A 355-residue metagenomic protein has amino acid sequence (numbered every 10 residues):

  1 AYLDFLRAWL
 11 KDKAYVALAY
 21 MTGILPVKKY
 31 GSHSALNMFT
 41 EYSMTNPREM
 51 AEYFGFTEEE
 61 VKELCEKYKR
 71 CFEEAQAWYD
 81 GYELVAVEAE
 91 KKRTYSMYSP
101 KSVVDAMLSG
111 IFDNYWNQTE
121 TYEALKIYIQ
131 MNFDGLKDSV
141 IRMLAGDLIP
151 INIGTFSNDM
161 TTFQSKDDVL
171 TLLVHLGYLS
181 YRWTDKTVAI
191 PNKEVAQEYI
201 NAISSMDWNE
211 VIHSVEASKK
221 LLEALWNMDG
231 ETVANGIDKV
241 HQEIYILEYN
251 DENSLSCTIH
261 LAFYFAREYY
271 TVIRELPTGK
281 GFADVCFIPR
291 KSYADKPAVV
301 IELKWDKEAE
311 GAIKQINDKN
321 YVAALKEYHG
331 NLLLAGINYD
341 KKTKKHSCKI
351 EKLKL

Functional and structural regions predicted by a protein language model:
A1-Y249, A266-Y269: Phosphate-binding site recognition
K11-V16, K291-Y293, E327: Conserved catalytic network of the ASCE P-loop NTPase/AAA+ motor domain
K28-S34, A309-A312, K342-K349: Switch/connector loops and helix/strand junctions flanking conserved nucleotide-binding motifs in nucleotide-processing
I259, A283-F287, K296-K307, K319: Conserved catalytic cores of phosphodiester-cleaving nucleases, focusing on short active-site segments
F263-T271, E327-H329: Short secondary-structure junctions
R267-A294: Active-site metal-binding core of divalent-cation-utilizing nuclease and nuclease-like domains
A309-H329: Basic, amphipathic alpha-helical patches used to engage nucleic acids or provide basic targeting signals, exemplified
A324, Y328-L355: Domain-level recognition of nuclease-like catalytic cores that cleave nucleotide substrates
